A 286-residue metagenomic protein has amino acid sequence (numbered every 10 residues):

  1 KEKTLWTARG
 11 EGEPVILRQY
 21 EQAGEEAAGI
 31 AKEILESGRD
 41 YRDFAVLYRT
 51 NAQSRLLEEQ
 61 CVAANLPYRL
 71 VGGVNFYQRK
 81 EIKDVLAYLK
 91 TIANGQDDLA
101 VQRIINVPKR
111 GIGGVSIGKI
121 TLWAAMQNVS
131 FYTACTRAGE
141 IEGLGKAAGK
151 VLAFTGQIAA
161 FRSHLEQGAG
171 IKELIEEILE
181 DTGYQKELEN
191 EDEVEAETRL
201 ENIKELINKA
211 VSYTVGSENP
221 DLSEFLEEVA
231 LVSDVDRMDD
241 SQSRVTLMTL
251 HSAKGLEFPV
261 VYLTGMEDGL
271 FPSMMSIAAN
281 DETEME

Functional and structural regions predicted by a protein language model:
K1, L122-M126, R137-E140, L152: Conserved helicase motor core of SF1/SF2 NTP-dependent helicases
K1-P67, K90-N94, M126, A148 (+2 more regions): Helicase P-loop NTPase motor core
E13, V62-R69, V74-P108: Conserved short internal alpha-helix adjacent to the catalytic or cofactor-binding core of large enzyme scaffolds
A31, G118-W123: C-terminal helical "lid" of AAA+/P-loop NTPase domains
S37-D43, A63-L66, P108, R137-S252 (+2 more regions): Accessory C-terminal helicase-associated subdomains
Y41, Q78-K80, Q96-R103, H251-V261: SF2 helicase motor core recognition
K83-A87, V245-M275: A short beta-strand element within the Helicase C-terminal
